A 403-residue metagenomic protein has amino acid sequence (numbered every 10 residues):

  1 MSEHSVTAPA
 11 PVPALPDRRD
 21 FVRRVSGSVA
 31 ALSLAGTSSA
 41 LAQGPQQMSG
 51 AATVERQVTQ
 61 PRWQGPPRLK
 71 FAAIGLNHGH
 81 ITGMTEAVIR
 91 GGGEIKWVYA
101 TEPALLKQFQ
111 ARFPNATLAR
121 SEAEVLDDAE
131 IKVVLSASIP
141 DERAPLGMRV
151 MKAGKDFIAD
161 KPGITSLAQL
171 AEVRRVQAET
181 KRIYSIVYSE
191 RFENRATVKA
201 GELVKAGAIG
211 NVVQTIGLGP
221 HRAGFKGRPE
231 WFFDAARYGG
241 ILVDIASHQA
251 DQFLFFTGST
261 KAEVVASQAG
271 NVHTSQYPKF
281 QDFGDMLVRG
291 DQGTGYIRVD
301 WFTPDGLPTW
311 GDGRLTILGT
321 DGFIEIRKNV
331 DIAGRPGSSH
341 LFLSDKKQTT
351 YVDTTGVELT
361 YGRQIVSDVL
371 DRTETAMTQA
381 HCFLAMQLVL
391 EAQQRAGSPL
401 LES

Functional and structural regions predicted by a protein language model:
M1-D20, Q43-G44: N-terminal secretory signal peptides
R24-G65, V133-L135, Q364-S403: C-terminal helix-rich "cap/oligomerization" subdomain common to oxidoreductases
G44-F113: N-terminal Rossmann-like dinucleotide-binding module
G50-Q57, R62, P67, D251-D331 (+1 more regions): Contiguous beta-strand/loop segments that form the cofactor/metal-binding neighborhood of enzyme cores
A73, I158-A159, T165-S166, Y184-I186 (+1 more regions): Hydrophobic residues in well-ordered beta-strands that form the structural core
F113-V176: Beta-loop-alpha module in the N-terminal Rossmann-like domain of NAD(P)-dependent dehydrogenases, especially those
D141, I164-K226: A contiguous active-site-proximal alpha/beta segment in oxidoreductase catalytic domains
E193-I216, P229, V243-V272, G284-T294 (+1 more regions): Oxidoreductase and adenylate-handling cofactor-binding alpha/beta cores
